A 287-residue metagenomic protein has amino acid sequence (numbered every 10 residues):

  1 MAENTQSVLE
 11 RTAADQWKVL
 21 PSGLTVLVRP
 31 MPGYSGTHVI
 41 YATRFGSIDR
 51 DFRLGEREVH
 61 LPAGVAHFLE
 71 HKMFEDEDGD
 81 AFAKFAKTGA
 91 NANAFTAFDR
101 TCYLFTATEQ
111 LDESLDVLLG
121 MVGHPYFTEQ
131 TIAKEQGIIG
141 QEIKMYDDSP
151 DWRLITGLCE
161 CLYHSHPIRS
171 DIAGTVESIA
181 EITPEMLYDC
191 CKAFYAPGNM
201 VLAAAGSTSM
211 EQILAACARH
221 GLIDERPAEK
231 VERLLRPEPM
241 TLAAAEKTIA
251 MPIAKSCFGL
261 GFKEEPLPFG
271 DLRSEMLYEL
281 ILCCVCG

Functional and structural regions predicted by a protein language model:
M1-A81, Y188-G287: His/Glu-rich zincin catalytic helix
A2, V19, D76, D80-V231 (+4 more regions): Charge-rich, well-structured scaffold segments of protease-associated domains
